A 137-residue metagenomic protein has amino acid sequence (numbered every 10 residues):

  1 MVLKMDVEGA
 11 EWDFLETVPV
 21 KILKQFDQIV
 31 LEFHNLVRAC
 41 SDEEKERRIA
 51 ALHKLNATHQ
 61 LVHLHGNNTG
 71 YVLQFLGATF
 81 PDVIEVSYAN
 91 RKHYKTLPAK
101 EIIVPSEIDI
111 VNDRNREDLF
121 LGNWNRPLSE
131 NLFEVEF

Functional and structural regions predicted by a protein language model:
M1-I49: Active-site segment flanking the S-adenosylmethionine/decSAM binding pocket in AdoMet-dependent transferases
Q28, N35-F137: Rossmann-like AdoMet/SAM-dependent catalytic core
